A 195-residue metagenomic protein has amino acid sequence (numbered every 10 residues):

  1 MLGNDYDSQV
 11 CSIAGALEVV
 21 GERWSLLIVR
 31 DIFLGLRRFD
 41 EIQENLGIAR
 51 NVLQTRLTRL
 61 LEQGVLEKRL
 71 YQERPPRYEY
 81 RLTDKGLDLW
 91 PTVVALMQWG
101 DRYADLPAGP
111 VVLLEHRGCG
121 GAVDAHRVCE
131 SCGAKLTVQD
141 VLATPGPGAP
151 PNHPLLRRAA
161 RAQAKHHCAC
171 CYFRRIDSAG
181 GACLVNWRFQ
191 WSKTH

Functional and structural regions predicted by a protein language model:
M1-S8: N-terminal intrinsically disordered/low-complexity leader segments
D7, Y71-Q72: Short loop/turn motifs at secondary-structure junctions and domain boundaries
C11-A49: N-terminal helix-turn-helix DNA-binding core of bacterial DNA-binding proteins
G21, Q72-A95: Basic, amphipathic "hinge/linker" alpha-helix immediately C-terminal to the N-terminal HTH DNA-binding motif
L26, Q63, T92-Y103: Alpha-helical linker/hinge and terminal dimerization helices associated with HTH transcriptional regulators
F39-Y71: Canonical helix-turn-helix DNA-binding module
N45, E79-R81, L113-E115: Short aromatic/hydrophobic contact patches that present stacked aromatics for nucleic-acid/ligand binding
D101-H195: C-terminal regulatory/oligomerization modules of transcriptional regulators
